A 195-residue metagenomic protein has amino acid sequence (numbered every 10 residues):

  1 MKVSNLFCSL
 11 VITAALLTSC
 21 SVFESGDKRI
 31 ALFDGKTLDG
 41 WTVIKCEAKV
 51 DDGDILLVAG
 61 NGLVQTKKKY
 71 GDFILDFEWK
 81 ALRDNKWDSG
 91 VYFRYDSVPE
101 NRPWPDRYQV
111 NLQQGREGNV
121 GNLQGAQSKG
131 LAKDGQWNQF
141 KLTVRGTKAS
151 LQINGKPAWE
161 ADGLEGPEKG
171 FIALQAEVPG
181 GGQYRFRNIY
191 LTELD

Functional and structural regions predicted by a protein language model:
M1-L10: Bacterial N-terminal signal peptides that target proteins for export
S9-S19: Bacterial N-terminal signal peptides
C20-D195: Carbohydrate-interacting regions of secretory-pathway proteins
